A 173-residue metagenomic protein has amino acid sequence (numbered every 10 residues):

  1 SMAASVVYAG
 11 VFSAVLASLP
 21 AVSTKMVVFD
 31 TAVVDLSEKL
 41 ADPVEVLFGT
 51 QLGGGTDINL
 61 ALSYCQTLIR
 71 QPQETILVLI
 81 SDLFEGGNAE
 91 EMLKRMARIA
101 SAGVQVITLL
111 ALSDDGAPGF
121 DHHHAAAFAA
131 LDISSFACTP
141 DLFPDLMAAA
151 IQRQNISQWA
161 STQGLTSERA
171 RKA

Functional and structural regions predicted by a protein language model:
S1-A9, S13: MIDAS-like acidic motif and immediate structural context at the N-terminus of von Willebrand factor A/I domains
A17-A21, R70-Q71, R98-V104: Arginine/glycine-rich "motif VI" loop of SF2 helicases in the C-terminal RecA-like domain
L19-K25, T31: Amphipathic alpha-helical interface segments within eukaryotic helical scaffold and small GTPase-regulatory domains
M26-V28, L77-L79, T108-L110: Structural beta-sheet core signal
F29-V34, S113-D115: Short glycine-enriched loops at secondary-structure junctions
V34, D42-V78, E85-E90, A117-F120: Von Willebrand factor
E90-A173: Von Willebrand factor type A / integrin I
